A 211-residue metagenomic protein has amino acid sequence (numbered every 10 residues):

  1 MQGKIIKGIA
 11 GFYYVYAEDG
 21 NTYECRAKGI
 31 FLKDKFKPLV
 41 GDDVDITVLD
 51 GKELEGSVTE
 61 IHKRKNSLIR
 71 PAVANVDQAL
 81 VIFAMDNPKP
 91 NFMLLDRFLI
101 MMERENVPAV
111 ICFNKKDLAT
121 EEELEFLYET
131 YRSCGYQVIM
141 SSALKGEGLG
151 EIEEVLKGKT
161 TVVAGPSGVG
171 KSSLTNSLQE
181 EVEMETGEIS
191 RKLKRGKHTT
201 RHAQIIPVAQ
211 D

Functional and structural regions predicted by a protein language model:
M1-F92: N-terminal accessory targeting/assembly segments
K65, E180-D211: Switch I (effector-binding) loop of TRAFAC-class P-loop GTPase G-domains
L68-V138: Conserved C-terminal guanine-recognition region of P-loop GTPase G domains, centered on the G4
Q78, P108, K159, A209-D211: Loop/turn-to-beta-strand initiation segments
L118-V169: Canonical P-loop GTPase G-domain recognition
L156, L174, I206: Conserved RecA-like P-loop NTPase ATPase core
S167, S172-S173, S177: Walker A/P-loop
